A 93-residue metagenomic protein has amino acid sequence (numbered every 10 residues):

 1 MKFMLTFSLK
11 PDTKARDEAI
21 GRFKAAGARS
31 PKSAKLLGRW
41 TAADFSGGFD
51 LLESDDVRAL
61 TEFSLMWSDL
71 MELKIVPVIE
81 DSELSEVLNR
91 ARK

Functional and structural regions predicted by a protein language model:
M1-K93: Conserved, structured core segments of small domains
